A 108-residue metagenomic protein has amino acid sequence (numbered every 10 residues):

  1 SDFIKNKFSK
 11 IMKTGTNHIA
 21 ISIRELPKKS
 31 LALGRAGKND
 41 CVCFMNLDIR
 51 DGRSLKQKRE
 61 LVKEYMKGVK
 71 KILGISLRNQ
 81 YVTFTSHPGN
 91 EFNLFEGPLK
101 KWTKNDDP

Functional and structural regions predicted by a protein language model:
S1-P108: Interaction-mediating elements
